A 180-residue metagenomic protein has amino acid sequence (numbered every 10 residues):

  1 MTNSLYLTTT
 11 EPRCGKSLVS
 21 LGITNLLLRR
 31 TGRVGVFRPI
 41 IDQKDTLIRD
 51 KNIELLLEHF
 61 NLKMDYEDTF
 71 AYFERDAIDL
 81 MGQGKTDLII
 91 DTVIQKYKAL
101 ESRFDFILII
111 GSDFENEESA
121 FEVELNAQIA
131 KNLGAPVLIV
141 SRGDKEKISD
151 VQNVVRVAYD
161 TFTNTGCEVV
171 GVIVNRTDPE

Functional and structural regions predicted by a protein language model:
M1-N3, V151-Q152: Generic structural motif recognizing short loop/turn segments at the entrances and edges of beta-strands
M1-T2, Y97-R103, N132, N164: Glycine-rich phosphate/diphosphate-binding loops that line cofactor/substrate pockets in enzymes
S4-L100, E118-S119: N-terminal phosphate/diphosphate-binding loop that engages ATP/GTP or pyrophosphate donors across diverse enzyme folds
R33, S102-I109, P136: Loop/turn-to-beta-strand initiation segments
Y72, I110-D113: Short loop/turn segments at strand-loop or loop-helix junctions that form parts of catalytic or ligand-binding pockets
S112-E180: Conserved catalytic-core segment of NTP-binding enzymes
